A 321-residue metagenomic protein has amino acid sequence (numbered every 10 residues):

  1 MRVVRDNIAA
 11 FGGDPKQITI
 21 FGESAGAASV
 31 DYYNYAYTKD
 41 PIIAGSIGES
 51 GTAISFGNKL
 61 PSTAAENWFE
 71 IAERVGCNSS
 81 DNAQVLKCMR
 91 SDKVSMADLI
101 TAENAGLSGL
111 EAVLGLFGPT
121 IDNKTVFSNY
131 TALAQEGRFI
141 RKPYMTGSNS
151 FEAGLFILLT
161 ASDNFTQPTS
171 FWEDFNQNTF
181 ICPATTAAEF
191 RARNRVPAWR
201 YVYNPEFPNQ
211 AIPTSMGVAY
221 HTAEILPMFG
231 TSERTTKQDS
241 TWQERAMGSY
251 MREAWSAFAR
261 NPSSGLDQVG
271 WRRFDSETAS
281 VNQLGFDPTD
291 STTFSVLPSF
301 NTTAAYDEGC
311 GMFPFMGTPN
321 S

Functional and structural regions predicted by a protein language model:
R2, A28, S62, E66 (+4 more regions): A structural signal for well-ordered alpha-helical segments within the folded catalytic domains of diverse enzymes
D6, A10, Q17, Y35 (+5 more regions): Substrate-access "cap/lid" subdomains that shape and gate the entrance to catalytic or ligand-binding pockets
D6-A9, A25, P262-S264: Acidic glycine-/aspartate-rich tracts in secreted/extracellular proteins
P15-E23, S46-G48, V202: Beta-strand segments within the central parallel beta-sheet cores of soluble alpha/beta enzyme folds
P15-K16, A28-V30, I43, A83-Q84 (+1 more regions): Short secondary-structure junction motifs
G22-Y32: Glycine-rich nucleophile elbow surrounding the catalytic serine of serine-hydrolase chemistry
E189, R193-S321: Mobile gating loops/cap/lid regions near enzyme active sites that modulate substrate access
